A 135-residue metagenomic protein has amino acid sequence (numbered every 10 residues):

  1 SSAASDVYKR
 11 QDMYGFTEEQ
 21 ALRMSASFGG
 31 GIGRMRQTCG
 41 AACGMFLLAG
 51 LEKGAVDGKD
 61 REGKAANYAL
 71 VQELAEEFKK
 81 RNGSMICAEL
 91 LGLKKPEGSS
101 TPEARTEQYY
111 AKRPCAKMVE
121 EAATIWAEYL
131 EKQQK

Functional and structural regions predicted by a protein language model:
S1-Y8: Short, small-residue-biased leader/transition segments that mark boundaries at the very start of proteins
D6, M24-G29: Short alpha-helical scaffolding segments that buttress acidic/His motifs in well-ordered protein cores
D12-R23, A49-L70, Q134: Phosphate-handling active-site elements
F16, Q37, P114, M118: Short, contiguous, pocket-lining structural segments that sit at or immediately flank catalytic/ligand-binding sites
F28-R36, E107-K112: A short glycine/serine-rich beta->alpha loop
I32-L47: Conserved phosphate/anionic-ligand binding catalytic regions in large, soluble enzymes, centered on
Y68-K135: C-terminal binding/interaction regions
